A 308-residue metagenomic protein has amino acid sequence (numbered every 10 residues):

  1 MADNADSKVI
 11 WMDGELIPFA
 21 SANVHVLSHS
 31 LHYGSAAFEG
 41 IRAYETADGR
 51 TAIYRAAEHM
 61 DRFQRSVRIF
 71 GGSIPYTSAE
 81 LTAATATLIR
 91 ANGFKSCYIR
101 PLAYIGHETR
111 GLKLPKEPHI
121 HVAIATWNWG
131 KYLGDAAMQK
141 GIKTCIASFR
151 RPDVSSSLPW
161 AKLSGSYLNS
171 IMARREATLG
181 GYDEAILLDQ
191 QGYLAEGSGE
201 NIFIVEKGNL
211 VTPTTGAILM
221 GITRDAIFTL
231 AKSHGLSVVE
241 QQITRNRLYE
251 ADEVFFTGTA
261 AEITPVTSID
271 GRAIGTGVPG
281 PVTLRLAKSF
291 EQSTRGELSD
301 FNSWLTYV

Functional and structural regions predicted by a protein language model:
M1-Y76, E80-T87, G111-V308: Helix-start/capping segments and mature chain N-termini
I74, S78-L81, N92-R100: Ordered, amphipathic secondary-structure segments that act as subunit-interaction surfaces in large macromolecular
L102-G106: Short loop/turn motifs enriched for small/polar and acidic residues
